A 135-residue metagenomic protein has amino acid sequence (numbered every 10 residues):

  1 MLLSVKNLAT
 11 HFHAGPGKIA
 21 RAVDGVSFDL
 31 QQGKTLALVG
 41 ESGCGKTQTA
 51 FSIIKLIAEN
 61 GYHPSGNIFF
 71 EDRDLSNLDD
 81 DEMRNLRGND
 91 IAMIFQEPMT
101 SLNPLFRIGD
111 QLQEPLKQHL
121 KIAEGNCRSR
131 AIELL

Functional and structural regions predicted by a protein language model:
M1-L135: ABC transporter nucleotide-binding domains
